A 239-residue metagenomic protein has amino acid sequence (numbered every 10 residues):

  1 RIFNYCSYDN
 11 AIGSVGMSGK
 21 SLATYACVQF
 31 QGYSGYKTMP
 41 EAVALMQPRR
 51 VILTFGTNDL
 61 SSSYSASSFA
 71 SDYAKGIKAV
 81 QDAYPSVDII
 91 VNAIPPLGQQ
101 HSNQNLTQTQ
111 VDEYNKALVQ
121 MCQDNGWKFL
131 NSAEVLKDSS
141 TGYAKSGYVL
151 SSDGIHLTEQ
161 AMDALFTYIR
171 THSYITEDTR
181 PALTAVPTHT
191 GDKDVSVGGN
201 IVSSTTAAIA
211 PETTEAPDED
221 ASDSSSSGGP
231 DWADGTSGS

Functional and structural regions predicted by a protein language model:
R1-S71: Conserved SGNH/GDSL esterase-like catalytic core that processes O-acyl groups on lipids and polysaccharides
S14-G16, R49-F55, D59, D88-A93 (+2 more regions): Structural recognition of the beta-strand scaffold that forms the well-ordered cores of secreted hydrolase catalytic
A44, G56, S65, A74 (+3 more regions): Sec-exported extracytoplasmic/periplasmic mature domains
A66-G76, Q110-Y114: Charged helix-capping and loop-helix junction motifs
Y84, A93-P96: Internal catalytic-core helix/loop-beta-alpha segment that presents or stabilizes conserved functional determinants
P96-T205, I209, D220, G229-D231: Catalytic His-Asp segment of secreted/periplasmic serine-dependent ester chemistry enzymes
P217, S222-G228, A233-S239: Ser/Thr/Pro-rich low-complexity tandem-repeat tracts
